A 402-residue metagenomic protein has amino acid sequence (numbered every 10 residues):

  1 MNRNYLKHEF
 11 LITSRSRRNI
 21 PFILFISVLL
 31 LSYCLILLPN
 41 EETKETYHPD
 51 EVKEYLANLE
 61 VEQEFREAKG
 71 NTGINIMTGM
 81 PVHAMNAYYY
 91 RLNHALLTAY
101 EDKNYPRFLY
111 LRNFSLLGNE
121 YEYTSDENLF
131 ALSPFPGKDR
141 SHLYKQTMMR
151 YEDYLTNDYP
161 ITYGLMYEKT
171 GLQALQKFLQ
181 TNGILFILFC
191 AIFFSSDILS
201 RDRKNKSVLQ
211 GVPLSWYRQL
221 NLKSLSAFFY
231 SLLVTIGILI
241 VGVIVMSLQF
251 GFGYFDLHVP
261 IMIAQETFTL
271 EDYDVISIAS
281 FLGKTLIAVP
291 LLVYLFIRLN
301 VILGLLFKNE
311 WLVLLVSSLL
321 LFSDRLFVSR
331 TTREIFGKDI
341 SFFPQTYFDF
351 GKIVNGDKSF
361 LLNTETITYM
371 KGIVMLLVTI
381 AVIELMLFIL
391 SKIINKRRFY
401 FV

Functional and structural regions predicted by a protein language model:
M1-I23, K223: Aromatic- and glycine-rich beta-strand/loop motifs that create alpha-glucan
Y5-E9, S196-L233: Helix-loop-helix units of permease transmembrane domains in multi-pass membrane transporters, especially ABC
R18, S215-W216, N309-L314: Membrane-helix interface segments
F22, I26, Y33, L292-V293 (+1 more regions): Alpha-helical transmembrane segments of multi-pass membrane transporters/translocases
L29-Q63, T156-S200, S224-L305, D357-I373: Secretory targeting signals
T43-F193, D357-V374: Membrane-embedded or membrane-proximal helical elements that form or frame transporter/channel pores
F307-P344: Transmembrane helix segments
I335-F360: Short hydrophobic, aromatic-rich alpha-helical segments embedded in or entering the lipid bilayer of multi-pass
